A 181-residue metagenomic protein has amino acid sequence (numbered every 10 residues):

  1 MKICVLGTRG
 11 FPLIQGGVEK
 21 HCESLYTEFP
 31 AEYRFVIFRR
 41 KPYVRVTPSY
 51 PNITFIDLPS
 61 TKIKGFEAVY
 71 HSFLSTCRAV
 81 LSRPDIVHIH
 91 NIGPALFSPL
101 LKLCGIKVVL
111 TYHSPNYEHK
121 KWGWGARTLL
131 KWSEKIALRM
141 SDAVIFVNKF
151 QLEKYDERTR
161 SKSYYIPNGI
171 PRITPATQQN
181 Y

Functional and structural regions predicted by a protein language model:
M1-P42: N-terminal subdomain of nucleotide-sugar transferases
I3, I86-H88, L101-H119, I145: Active-site proximal beta-strand in glycosyltransferases
E32-Y33, P84, G105, S141: Short, well-ordered alpha-helix to beta-strand connector turns
P51-C77, H119-A126: A short, charged, and often flexible helix/loop element on the N-terminal side of the glycosyltransferase catalytic
C77-V80, L103, R127-V144: Membrane-proximal helix-turn-helix segments that form the acceptor-binding/catalytic region of lipid-linked
I89-P94: Short His-centered aromatic/hydrophobic patch
F150, G169: Carbohydrate-associated surface elements
P175-Y181: A short helix/loop element that forms part of the nucleotide-sugar donor recognition site in Leloir-type
